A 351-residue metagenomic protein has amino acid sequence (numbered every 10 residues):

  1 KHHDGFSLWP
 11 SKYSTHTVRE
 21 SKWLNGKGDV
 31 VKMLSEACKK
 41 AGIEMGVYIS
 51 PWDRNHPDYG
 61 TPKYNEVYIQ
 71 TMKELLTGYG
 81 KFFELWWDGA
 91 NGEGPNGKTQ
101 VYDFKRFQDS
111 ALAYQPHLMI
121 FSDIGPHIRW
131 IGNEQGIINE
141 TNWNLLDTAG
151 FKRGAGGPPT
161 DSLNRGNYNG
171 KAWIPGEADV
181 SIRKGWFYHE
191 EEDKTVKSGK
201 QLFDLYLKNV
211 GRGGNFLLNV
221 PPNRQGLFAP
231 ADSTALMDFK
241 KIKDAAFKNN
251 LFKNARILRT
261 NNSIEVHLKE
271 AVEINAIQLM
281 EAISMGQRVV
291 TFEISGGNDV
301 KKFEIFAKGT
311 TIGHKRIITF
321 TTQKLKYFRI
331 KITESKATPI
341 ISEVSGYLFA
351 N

Functional and structural regions predicted by a protein language model:
K1-N298, F306-T310, H314-F320, K331-E343 (+1 more regions): Mature catalytic domains of secreted/periplasmic carbohydrate-active enzymes
Q323-L325: Extracellular Ig-like/FN3 beta-sandwich strand-entry sites
